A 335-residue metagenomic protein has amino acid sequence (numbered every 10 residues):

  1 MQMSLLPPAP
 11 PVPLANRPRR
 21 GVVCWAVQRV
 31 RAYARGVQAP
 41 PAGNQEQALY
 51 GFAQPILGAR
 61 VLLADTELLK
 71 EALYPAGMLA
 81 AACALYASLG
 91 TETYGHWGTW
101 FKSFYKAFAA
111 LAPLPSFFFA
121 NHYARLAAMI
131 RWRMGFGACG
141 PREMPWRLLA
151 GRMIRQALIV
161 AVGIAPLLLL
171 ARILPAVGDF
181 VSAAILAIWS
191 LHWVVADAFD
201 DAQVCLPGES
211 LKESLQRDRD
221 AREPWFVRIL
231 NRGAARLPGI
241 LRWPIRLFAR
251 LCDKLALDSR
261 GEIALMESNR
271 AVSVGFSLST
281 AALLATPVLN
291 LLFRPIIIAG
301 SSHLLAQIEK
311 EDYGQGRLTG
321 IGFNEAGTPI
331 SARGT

Functional and structural regions predicted by a protein language model:
Q2-L168, R228-I229, I240-K254, D258-R260 (+9 more regions): Helix-coil boundary and N-terminal low-complexity module in membrane systems
R60-L63, F199, Q203-L206, G300 (+1 more regions): Juxtamembrane transmembrane-helix termini
L167-V195, V288-G314: Hydrophobic alpha-helical transmembrane segments and immediately flanking/interface helices in integral membrane
F180-D218: Small-residue-rich helix-loop
D200-S210, E311-E325: A cytosolic-side transmembrane-helix exit/cap motif
S214, R228-A235: Membrane-interfacial and juxtamembrane segments of integral membrane proteins
R222: A conserved mid-domain beta-alpha-beta active-site/ligand-binding segment of alpha/beta enzyme cores
